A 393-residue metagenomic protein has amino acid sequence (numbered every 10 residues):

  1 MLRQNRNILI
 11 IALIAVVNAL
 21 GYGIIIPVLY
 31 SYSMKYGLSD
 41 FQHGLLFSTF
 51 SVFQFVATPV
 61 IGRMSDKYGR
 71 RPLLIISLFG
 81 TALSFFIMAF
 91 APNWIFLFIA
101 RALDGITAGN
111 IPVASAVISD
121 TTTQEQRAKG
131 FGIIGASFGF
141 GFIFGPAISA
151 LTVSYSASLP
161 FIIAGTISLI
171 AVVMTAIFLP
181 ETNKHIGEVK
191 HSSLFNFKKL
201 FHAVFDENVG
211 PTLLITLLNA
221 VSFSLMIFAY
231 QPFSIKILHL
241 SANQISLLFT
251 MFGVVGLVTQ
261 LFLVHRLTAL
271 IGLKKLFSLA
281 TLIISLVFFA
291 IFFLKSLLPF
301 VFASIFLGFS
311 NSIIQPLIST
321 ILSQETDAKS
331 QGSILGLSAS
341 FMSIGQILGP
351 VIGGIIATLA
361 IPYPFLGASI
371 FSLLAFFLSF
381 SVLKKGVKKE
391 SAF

Functional and structural regions predicted by a protein language model:
M1-N5, P180-L214: Juxtamembrane intracellular "pre-TM" segments in multi-pass secondary transporters
P27-F41, F228-Q244: Short amphipathic helix-loop junctions that connect adjacent transmembrane helices in Major Facilitator Superfamily/SLC
G37, G69, F90-I95, H239 (+1 more regions): Helix-breaking motifs and short loop linkers at transmembrane-helix boundaries and internal kinks in secondary membrane
S51-P59, G109, F142-I143, G253-L261 (+1 more regions): Residue-level signature of mid-helix packing/kink "hotspots" within the transmembrane helices of 12-pass Major
T58-G69, T259-G272, A357: Helix-to-loop junctions at the C-terminal end of transmembrane segments in multipass secondary transporters
P72-I87, K275-F289: Structural signature of the two symmetry-related core transmembrane helices
A100-F140: Cytoplasmic helix-loop-helix junction between adjacent transmembrane helices in 12-TM secondary transporters
K274-I318: C-terminal transmembrane helical hairpin of 12-TM major facilitator-type secondary transporters
